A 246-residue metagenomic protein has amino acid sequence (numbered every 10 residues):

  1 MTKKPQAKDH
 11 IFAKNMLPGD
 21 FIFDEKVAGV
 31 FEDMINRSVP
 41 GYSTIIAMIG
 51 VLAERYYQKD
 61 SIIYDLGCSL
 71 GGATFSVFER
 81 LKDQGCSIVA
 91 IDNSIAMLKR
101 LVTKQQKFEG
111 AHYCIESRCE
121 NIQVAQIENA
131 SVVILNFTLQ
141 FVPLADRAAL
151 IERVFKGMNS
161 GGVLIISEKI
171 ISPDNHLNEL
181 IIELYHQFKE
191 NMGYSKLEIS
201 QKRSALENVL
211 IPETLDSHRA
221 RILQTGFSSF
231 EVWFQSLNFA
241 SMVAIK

Functional and structural regions predicted by a protein language model:
M16-F21, E25-I46: Class I SAM-dependent methyltransferase Rossmann-like catalytic core, especially the SAM/SAH-binding loop
G41-K59: Conserved alpha-helix/loop element of class I SAM-dependent methyltransferases that forms part of the SAM/SAH-binding
I62-D65, L70-Q123: Class I SAM-dependent methyltransferase SAM/SAH-binding core
I134: A conserved beta-strand element that flanks and buttresses the S-adenosyl-L-methionine
A148-S160: A short glycine-rich, Lys/Arg-flanked "PGG" loop and its adjoining helix->strand segment in the class I
G161-K169: Conserved beta-strand signature within the Rossmann-like core of class I S-adenosyl-L-methionine
I170-R221: C-terminal alpha-helical "lid/dimerization" subdomain adjacent to the S-adenosyl-L-methionine
T225-K246: Core SAM-dependent methyltransferase catalytic element
